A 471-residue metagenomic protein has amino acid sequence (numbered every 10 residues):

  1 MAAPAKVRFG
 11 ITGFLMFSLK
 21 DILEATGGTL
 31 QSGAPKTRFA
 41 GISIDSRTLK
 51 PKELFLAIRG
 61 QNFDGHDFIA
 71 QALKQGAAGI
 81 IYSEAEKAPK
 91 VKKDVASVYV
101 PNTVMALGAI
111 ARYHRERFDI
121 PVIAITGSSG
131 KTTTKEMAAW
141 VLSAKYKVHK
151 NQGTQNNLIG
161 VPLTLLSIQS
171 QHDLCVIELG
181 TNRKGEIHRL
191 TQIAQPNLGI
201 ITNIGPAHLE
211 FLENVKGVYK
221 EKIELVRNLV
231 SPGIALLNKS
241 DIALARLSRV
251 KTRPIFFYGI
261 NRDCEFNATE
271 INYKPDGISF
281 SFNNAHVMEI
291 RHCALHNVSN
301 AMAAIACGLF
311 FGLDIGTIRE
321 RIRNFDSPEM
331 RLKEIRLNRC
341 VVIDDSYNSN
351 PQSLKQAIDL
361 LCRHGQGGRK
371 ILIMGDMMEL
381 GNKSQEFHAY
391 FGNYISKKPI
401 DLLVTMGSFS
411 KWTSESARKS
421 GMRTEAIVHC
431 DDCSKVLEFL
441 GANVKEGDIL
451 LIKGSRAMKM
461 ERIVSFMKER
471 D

Functional and structural regions predicted by a protein language model:
T12, L23-E24, M105-A235, K239 (+3 more regions): Phosphate-binding loop of NTP-binding sites
F14-A124, T133-A144, L166, K419 (+1 more regions): Short, basic phosphate-binding NTP loop
L19, A25, S83-K93, I200-V342 (+4 more regions): Acidic, Mg2+-coordinating active-site environments of NTP-dependent enzymes
I22, E53, A72, I110 (+14 more regions): Residue-level signal for inorganic ion chemistry
N62, P328, S346, N350-M422: Active-site beta-alpha connecting loops in nucleotide-dependent enzymes
I69, L73-K74, T191-Q192, S396: Non-catalytic positions within long, well-ordered alpha-helices that form the structural scaffold/packing of enzyme
I125, E329-K333, A457-I463: ATP-dependent carboxylate/acyl-activation modules
